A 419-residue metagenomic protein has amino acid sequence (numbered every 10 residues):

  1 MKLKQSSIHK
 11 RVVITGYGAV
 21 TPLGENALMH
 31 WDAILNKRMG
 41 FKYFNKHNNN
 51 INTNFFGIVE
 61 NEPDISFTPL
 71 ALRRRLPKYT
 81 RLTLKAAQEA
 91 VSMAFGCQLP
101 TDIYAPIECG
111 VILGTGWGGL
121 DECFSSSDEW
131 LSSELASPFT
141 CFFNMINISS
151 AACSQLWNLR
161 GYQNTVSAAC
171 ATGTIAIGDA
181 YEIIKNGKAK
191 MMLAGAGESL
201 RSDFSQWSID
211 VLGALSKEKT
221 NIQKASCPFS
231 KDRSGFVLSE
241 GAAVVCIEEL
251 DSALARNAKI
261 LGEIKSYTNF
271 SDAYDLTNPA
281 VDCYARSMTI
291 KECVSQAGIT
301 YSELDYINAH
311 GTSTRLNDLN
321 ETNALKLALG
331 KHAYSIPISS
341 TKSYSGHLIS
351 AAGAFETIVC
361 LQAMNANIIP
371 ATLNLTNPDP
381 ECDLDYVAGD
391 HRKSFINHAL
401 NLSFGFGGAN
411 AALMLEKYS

Functional and structural regions predicted by a protein language model:
M1-I14, L99-P106, A297-E303, Y334 (+1 more regions): Flexible, low-complexity linker/loop segments at domain and module junctions
M1-L72, D251-E263, I358-T372, A411 (+1 more regions): ACP-dependent fatty acid/polyketide chain-elongation machinery
R11-T15, R38-F44, T220-A297, D305-Y306: Condensing-enzyme catalytic core mediating Claisen C-C bond formation in acyl metabolism
I14, H30, L35-A168, G197-Q206 (+1 more regions): Conserved beta-ketoacyl condensing-enzyme motif
I14-G16, I34, A87, V111 (+11 more regions): Conserved small-residue
N45, K188-S234, Y267-V281, G311-D318 (+1 more regions): Acyl-CoA/ACP chain-elongation machinery
T83-G96, I146-S149, S154-W157, Q163-E198 (+3 more regions): Active-site-proximal alpha-helical scaffold in enzymes
L131-S137, I175-G178, E182, S199-A255 (+1 more regions): Glycine-/small-residue-rich "gating" segment that lines the acyl/pantetheine channel and substrate pocket
